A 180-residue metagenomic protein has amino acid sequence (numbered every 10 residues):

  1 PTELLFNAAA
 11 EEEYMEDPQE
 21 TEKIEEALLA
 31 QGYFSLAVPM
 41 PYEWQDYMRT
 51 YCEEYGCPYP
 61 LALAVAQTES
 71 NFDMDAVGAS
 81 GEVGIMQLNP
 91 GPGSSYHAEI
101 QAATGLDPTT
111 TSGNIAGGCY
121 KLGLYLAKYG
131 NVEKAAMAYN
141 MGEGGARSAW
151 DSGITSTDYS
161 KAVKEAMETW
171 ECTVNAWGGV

Functional and structural regions predicted by a protein language model:
P1-F6, Q19: N-terminal secretion targeting segments of exported proteins
E13-F72, S112-G113, V174: Export/targeting segments at the very N-terminus of extracytoplasmic proteins
T50, Q67, P90, Y120-A127: Short glycine/serine- and small hydrophobic-enriched flexible loop segments
C57-M74, L88, I115-C119, A135-G142: Short, functionally critical alpha-helical segments immediately adjacent to catalytic or ligand/cofactor-binding
D75-G78, A149: Short, solvent-exposed loop/turn and secondary-structure capping segments
A79-A102, G117-Y120, S160-V163: Substrate-binding/active-site groove segments that recognize and process beta-1,4-linked N-acetyl-hexosamine
A103-N114: A short, structured beta-strand-centered segment in the mid-to-C-terminal lobe of catalytic cores from group-transfer
A127-V180: Catalytic and substrate-binding regions of cell-wall glycan-acting enzymes that process beta-1,4-linked
